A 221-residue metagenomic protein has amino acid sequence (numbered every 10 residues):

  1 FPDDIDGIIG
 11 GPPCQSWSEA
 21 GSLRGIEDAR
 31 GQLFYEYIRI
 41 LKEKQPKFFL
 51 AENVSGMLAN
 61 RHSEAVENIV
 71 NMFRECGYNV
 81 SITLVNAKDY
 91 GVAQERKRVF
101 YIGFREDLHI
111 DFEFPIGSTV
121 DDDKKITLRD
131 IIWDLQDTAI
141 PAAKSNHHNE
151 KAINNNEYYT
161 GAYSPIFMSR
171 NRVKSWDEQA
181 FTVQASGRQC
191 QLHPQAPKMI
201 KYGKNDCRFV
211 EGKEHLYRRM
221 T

Functional and structural regions predicted by a protein language model:
F1-G7, C14-W176: Class I S-adenosyl-L-methionine
G11-C14, A185: Glycine-rich His-Gly loop
H147-T221: C-terminal target-recognition/interaction regions appended to catalytic cores
